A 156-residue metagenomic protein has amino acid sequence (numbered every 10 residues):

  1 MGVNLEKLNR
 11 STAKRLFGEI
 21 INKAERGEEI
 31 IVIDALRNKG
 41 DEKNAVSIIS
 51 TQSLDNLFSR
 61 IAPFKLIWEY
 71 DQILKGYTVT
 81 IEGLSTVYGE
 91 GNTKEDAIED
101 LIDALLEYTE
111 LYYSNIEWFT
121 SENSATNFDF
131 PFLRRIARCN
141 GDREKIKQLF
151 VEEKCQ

Functional and structural regions predicted by a protein language model:
M1-A24: Bateman/CBS regulatory modules and CBS-like beta-alpha motifs in cytosolic regions of diverse proteins
E6-K7, I81-D96: A short, exposed loop/beta-hairpin motif centered on an aromatic-Gly-Thr core
A13, V79, A97: Hydrophobic pocket/interface hotspot
G18, N22, R26-V32, L36-L66 (+1 more regions): Short, charged, surface-exposed hinge/linker loops at domain edges that act as mobile lids or interdomain connectors
S47, Y77, V87-G89: Short beta-strand segments
P63-L84: Short aromatic-glycine-(Arg/Gly/Cys) micro-motifs in beta-strand/loop hairpins
